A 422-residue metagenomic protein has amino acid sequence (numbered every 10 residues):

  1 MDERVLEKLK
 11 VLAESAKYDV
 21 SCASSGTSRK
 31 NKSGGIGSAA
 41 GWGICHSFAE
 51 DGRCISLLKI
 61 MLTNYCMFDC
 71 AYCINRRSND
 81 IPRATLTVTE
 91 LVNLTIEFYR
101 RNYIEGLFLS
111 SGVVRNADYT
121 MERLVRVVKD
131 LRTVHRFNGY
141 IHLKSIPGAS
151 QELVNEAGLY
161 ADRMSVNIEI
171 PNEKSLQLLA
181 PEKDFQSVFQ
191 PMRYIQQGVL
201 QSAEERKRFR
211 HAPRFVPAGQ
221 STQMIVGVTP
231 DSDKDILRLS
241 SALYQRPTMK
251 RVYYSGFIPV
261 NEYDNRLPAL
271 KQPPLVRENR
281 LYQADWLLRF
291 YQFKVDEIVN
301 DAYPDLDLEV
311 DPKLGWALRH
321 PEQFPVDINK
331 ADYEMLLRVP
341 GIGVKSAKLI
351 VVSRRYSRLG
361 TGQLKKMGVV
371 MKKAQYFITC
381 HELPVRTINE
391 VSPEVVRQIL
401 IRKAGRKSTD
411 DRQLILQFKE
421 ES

Functional and structural regions predicted by a protein language model:
M1-Y65, V370, I378-T379, R386-S408 (+1 more regions): Flexible, acidic/Gly-rich N-terminal and inter-domain linker regions that tether and position cofactor-handling modules
M67, A71-I74: Cys/His/Pro-rich metal-binding microdomains
R76-L91, F98-L124, D130-Q151, G158-F209 (+3 more regions): Core AdoMet radical
N172, S187-D264, P273-V299: Conserved C-terminal portion of the radical SAM core fold that forms the substrate/S-adenosylmethionine-binding
L270-P273, L287-P325: Alpha-helical ds-nucleic-acid-binding substructure associated with the helix-hairpin-helix region of base-excision DNA
D305-M335, T361-S422: C-terminal extensions
S353-R354: Residue-level signature of tetratricopeptide-repeat
